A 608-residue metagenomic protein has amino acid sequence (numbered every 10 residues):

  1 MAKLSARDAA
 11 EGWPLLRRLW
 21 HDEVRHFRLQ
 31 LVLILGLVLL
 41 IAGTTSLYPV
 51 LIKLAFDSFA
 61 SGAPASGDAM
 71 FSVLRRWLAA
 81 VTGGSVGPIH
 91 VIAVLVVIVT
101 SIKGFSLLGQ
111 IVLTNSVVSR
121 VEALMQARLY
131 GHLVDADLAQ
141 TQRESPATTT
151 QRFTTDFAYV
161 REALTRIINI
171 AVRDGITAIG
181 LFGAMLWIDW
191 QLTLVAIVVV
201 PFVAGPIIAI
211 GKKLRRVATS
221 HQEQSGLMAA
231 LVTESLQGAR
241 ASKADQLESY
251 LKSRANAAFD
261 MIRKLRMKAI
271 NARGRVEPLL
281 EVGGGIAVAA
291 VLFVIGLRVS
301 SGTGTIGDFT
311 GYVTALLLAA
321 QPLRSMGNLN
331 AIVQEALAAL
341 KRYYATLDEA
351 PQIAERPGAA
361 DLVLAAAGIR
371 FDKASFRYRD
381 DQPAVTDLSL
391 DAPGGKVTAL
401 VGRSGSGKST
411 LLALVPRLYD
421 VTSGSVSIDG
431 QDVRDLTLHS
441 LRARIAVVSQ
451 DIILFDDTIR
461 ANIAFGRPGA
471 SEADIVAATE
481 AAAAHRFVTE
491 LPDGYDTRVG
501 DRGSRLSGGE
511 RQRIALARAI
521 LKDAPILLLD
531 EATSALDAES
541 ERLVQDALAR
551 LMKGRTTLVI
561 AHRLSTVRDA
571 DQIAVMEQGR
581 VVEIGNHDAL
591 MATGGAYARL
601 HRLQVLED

Functional and structural regions predicted by a protein language model:
M1-Y48, A60-V96, I102, S106-T114 (+11 more regions): Membrane-integrated ABC transporters
A2-W13, G36-L37, T44-A60, I89 (+10 more regions): Juxtamembrane helix-loop junctions of ABC transporter transmembrane domains
H21-L29, L138-Q142, T155-L164, I168 (+8 more regions): An intracellular "coupling" helix at the cytosolic face of ABC transporter transmembrane type-1 domains
Q30-G43, N169-S220, V291-G304, Q321: Transmembrane helices of ABC transporter permease
L39-L47, T100-L108, V160-A163, I167-I179 (+4 more regions): Hydrophobic alpha-helical transmembrane bundles that constitute the permease/transmembrane domains of multi-pass
L133, A255, Y343, F371-K373: Conserved catalytic Walker-motif region of ABC-type ATPase nucleotide-binding domains
A184-V198, A272-K341, T346-L347: Helix-loop-helix
L362-D608: ABC-type nucleotide-binding domain
